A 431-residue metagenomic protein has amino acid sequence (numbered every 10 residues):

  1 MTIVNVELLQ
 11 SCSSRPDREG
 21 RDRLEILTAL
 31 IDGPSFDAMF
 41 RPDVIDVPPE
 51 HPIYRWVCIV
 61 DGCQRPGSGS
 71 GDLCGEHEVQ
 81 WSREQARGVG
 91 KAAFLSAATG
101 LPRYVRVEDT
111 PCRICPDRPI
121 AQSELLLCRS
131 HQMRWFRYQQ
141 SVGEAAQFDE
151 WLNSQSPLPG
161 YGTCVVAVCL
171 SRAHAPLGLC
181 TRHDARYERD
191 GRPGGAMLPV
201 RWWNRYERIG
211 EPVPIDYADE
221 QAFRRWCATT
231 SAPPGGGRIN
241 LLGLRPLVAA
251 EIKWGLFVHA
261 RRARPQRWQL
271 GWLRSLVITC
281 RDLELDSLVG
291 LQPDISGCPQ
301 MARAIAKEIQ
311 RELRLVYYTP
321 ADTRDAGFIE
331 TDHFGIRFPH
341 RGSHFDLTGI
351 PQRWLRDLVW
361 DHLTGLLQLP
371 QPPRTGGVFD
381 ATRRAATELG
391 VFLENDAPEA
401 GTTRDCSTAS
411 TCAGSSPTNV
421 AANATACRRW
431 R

Functional and structural regions predicted by a protein language model:
M1-E78, S82-R431: Charge-rich, intrinsically disordered N-terminal extensions that act as flexible nucleic-acid engagement or regulatory
